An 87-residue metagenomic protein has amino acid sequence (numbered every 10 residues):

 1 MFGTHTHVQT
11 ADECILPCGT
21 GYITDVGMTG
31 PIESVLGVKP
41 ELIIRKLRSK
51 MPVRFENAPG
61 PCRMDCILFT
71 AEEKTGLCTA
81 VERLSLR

Functional and structural regions predicted by a protein language model:
M1-N57: Conserved beta-sheet core of the metallophosphoesterase superfamily
L42-R87: A short C-terminal boundary segment appended to hydrolase-like catalytic domains
